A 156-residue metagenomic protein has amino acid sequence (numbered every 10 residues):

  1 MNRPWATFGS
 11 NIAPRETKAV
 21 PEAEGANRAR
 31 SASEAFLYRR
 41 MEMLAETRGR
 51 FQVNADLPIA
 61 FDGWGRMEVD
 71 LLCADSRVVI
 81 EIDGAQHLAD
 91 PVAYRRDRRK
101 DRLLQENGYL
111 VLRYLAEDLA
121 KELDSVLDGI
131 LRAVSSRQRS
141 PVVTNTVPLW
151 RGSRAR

Functional and structural regions predicted by a protein language model:
M1-A55, Q138-R156: Solvent-exposed, charged helical/coil patches that constitute nucleic-acid or partner-interaction surfaces
A26, L88-A89: A generic structural signal for short
E34, W64-G65, D97: Amphipathic coiled-coil/heptad-repeat helices and related helical stalk/stem segments that mediate oligomerization
R39, L71, R102-L103: Surface-exposed charge patches
T47-V79, V92: Active-site metal-binding core of divalent-cation-utilizing nuclease and nuclease-like domains
L57, Q86, D118: Residue-level detector of flexible, active-site-proximal loop/helix-junction positions within diverse enzyme catalytic
V79-A85: Active-site ExK catalytic segment of metal-dependent nucleases
A89-A133: Catalytic cores of nucleic-acid endonucleases
